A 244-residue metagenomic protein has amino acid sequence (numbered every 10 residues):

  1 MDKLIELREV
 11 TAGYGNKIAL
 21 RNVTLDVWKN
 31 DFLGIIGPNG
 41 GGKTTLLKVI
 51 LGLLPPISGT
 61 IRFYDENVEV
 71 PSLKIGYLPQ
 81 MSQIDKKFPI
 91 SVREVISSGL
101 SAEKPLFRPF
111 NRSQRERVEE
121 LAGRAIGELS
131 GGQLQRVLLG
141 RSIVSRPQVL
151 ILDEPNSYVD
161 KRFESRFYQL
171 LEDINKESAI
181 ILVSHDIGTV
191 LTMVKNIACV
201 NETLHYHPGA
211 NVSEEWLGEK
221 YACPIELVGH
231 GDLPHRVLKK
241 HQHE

Functional and structural regions predicted by a protein language model:
I36-P38: The feature captures the beta-strand-to-loop junction immediately N-terminal to the Walker
L51: Helix-to-loop junction immediately C-terminal to a conserved catalytic motif
G59-I75: Conserved ABC transporter NBD signature motif
A125-L129, Q133: Conserved ABC ATPase signature
L150-E154: Catalytic Walker B motif of ABC-type/P-loop ATPase nucleotide-binding domains
V212-E244: ABC ATPase nucleotide-binding domains
